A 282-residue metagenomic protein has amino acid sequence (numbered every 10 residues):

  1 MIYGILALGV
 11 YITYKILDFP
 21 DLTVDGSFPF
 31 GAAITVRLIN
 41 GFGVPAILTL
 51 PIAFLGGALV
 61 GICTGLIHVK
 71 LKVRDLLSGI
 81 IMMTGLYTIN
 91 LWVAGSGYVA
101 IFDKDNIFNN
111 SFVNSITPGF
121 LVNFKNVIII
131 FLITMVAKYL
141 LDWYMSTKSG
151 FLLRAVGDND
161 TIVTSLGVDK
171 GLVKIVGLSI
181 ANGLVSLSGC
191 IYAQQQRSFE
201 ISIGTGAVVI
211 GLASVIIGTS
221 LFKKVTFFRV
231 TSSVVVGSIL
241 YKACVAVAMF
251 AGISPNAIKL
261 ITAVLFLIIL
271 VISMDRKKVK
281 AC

Functional and structural regions predicted by a protein language model:
M1-P45, L50, I67-L71, I216 (+2 more regions): Single transmembrane alpha-helix segments in multi-pass membrane proteins
I12, R37, I62, L66-L71 (+9 more regions): Membrane-interface helix caps of multi-pass small-molecule transporters
K15-G31, I67, L71-I81, S149-L152 (+4 more regions): Short, non-helical or kinked segments that cap or interrupt transmembrane helices
G43-T84, M135, G237, Y241: Alpha-helical transmembrane segments within multi-pass membrane transporters and channels
V60, N123-E200, V208: Helix-loop-helix "hairpin" substructures at the membrane interface of multi-pass membrane proteins
D75, G79, L86-S146, V176 (+1 more regions): Transmembrane helix-bundle core of multi-pass membrane transporters and related energy-transducing complexes
D158-L172, V225, R229, C244-C282: Cytosolic-side transmembrane-helix boundaries in multi-pass membrane proteins
N182-L260: Transmembrane alpha-helical segments in multi-pass inner-membrane proteins
